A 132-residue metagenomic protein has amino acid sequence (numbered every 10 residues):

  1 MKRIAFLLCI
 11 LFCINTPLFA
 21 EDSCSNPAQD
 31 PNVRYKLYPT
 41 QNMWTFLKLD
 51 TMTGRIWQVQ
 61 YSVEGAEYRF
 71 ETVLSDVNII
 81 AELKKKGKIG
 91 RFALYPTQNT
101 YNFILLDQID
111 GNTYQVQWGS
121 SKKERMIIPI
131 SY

Functional and structural regions predicted by a protein language model:
I4-I14: Sec-dependent N-terminal signal peptides
T16-A20: Sec/Tat signal peptide C-region and signal peptidase I cleavage site
E21-Q41: Short N-terminal segments immediately surrounding and downstream of signal-peptide cleavage
D22-C24, Y61-I89, I127-Y132: A low-complexity, Ser/Thr/Gly/Pro-enriched, surface-exposed linker/loop concept that marks segments flanking
Y38-T45, Y95-N102: Short, repeating "repeat-unit edge" segments in beta-repeat architectures
W44-T45, T53-I56, V63-G65, N112: Primarily extracytoplasmic ectodomains and periplasmic/lumenal surface modules that are beta-strand-rich
T45-T51, N102-Q108: Short beta-strand motif characteristic of blades in beta-propeller domains
L106-S120: Short, exposed beta-strand-loop hairpins at the edges of beta-sheets in extracellular/periplasmic proteins
